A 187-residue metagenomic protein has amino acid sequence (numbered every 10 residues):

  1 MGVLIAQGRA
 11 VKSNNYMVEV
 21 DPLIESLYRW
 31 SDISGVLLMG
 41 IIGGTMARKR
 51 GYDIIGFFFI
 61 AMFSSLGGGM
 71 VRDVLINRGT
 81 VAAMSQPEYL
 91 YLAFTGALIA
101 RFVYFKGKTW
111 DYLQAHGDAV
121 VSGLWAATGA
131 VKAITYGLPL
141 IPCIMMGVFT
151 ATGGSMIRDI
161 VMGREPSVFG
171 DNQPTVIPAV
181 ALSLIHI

Functional and structural regions predicted by a protein language model:
A10, I185-I187: Conserved small/polar residues in nucleotide/adenosyl-binding loops
V18-E25, I76-A82, G129-P142: Helix-coil boundary and interhelical linker segments in multi-pass alpha-helical membrane proteins
E25-V36, V81-F94, P139-A151: Structural signature of hydrophobic alpha-helical transmembrane segments
R29-I42, I60-F63: The first (N-terminal) embedded transmembrane alpha-helix
G40-R50, D73, L98-D111, M156-P166: C-terminal ends of transmembrane helices
I55-A61, Q86-L90, D111-V121, M146 (+1 more regions): Cytoplasmic-side transmembrane-helix entry/capping segments in multi-pass membrane proteins
F59-F63, M70-I76, M145, F149 (+1 more regions): Short, structured motif recognition centered on aromatic/hydrophobic residues
A61-G67, D118-V131, F149, P174-L184: Small-residue-rich segments of transmembrane alpha-helices in multi-pass membrane proteins, especially helix faces
